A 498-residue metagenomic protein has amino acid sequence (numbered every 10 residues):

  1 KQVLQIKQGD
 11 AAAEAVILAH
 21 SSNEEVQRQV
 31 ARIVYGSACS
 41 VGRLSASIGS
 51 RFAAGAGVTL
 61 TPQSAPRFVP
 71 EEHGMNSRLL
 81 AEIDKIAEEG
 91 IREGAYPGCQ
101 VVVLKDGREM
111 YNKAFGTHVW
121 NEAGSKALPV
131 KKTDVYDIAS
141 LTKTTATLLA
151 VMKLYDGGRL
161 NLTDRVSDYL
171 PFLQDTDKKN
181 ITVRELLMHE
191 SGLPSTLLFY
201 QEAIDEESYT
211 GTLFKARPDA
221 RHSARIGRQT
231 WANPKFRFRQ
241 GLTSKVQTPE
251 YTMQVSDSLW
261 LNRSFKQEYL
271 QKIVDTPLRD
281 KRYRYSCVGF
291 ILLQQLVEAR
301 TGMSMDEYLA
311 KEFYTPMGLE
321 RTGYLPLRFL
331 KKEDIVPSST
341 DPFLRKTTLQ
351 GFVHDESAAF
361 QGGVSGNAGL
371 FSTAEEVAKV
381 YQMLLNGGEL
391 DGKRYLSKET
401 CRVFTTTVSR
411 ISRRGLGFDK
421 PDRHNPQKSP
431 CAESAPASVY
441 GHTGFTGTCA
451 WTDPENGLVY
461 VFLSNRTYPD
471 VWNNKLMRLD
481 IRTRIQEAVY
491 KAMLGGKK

Functional and structural regions predicted by a protein language model:
K1-G74: C-terminal non-catalytic regions of proteins with extracellular/luminal or membrane-system context
Q5, Q100-V102, E185-L187, G323 (+2 more regions): Structural recognition of the beta-strand scaffold that forms the well-ordered cores of secreted hydrolase catalytic
S40-A53, T61, F68, G74 (+6 more regions): Short, gly/Ser/Thr-rich active-site loops of penicillin-recognizing serine hydrolases
E72-Y136, R159-N161, E268-Q271, D275 (+2 more regions): Short, conserved catalytic-motif segment at the N-terminal edge
A81-E88, V101, G107, V135-D164 (+4 more regions): Active-site SXXK
E93-Q100, E122-M188, P277-G289, S365-A368: Short active-site loop at a secondary-structure junction that contains or immediately precedes the catalytic residue(s)
K179-S438: Short, surface-exposed loop or secondary-structure junction motifs that flank catalytic or metal-binding residues
V439, T446-V459: Short, surface-exposed beta-strand/loop micro-motifs that present aromatic residues
